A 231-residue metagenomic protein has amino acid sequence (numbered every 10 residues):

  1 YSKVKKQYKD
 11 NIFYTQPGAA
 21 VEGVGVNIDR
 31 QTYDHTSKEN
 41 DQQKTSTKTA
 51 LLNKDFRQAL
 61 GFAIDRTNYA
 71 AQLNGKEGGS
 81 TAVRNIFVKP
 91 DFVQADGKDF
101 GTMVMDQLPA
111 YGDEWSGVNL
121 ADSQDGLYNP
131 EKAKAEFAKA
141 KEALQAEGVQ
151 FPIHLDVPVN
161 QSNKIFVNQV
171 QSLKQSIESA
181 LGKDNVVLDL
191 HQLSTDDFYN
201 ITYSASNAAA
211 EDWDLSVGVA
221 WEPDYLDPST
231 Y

Functional and structural regions predicted by a protein language model:
Y1-K38, T67, A71-K76: Extracellular/periplasmic solute-recognition and catalytic clefts
S2-K5, V24, D34-S37, A71-Q72 (+3 more regions): Extracytoplasmic/secreted cell-surface and envelope-processing proteins
K6, P17-A19, N53, G148-F151 (+1 more regions): Extracellular/periplasmic catalytic domains that process cell-envelope and extracellular macromolecules
D10-I12, S179-Y231: Periplasmic binding protein-like
F13-T15, E22-N27, A59-A63, A70-A71 (+3 more regions): Structural recognition of the beta-strand scaffold that forms the well-ordered cores of secreted hydrolase catalytic
Q16-K48, G61, K98-Q107: Periplasmic solute-binding protein
G18, D29-Q31, K76, V93 (+2 more regions): Solvent-exposed coil/turn segments that connect beta secondary-structure elements in extracytoplasmic/periplasmic
A50-S179: Append "and occasionally in soluble cytosolic enzymes with long acidic Gly/Pro-rich linkers
